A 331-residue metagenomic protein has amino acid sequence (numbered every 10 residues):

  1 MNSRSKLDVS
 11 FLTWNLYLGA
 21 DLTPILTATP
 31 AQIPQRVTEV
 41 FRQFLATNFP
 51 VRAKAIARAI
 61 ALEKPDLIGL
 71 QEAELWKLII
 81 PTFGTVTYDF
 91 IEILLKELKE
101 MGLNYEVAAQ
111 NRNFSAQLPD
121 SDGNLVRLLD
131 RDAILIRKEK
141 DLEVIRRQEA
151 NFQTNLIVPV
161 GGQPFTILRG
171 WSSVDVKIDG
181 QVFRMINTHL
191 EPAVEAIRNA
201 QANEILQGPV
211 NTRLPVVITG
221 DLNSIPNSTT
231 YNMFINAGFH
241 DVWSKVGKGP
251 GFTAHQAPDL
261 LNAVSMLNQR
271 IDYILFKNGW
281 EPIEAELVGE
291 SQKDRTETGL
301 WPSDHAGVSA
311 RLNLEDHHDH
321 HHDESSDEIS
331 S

Functional and structural regions predicted by a protein language model:
M1-D120, V126, N203, E315-D316: N-terminal, active-site-proximal structural segment of metallo-dependent hydrolase catalytic domains
R4-K6, A61-L62, K99-M101, L125-L129 (+6 more regions): Extracellular/periplasmic catalytic domains that process cell-envelope and extracellular macromolecules
S10-L16, I56-T82, V174-V176, Q181-T188 (+4 more regions): Active-site beta-strand/loop signature of hydrolases that rely on acidic residues for catalysis
G19-T23, G69, W76-I80, S115-P119 (+6 more regions): Short catalytic/ligand-binding loop motif for oxyanion handling, primarily in non-cytosolic enzymes, centered on
E39-A46, F152-Q163, T188-V194: Surface-exposed cleft-lining segments at the edges of enzyme active sites
F44-A55, V86-I93, R127, P164-R169 (+5 more regions): Soluble or luminal CAZymes and related metallo-dependent hydrolases
L98, V107-F183: A well-ordered secondary-structure block
L142-R146, A196-N199, Q207-V217, N223-S331: Metal-dependent phosphoester-hydrolase catalytic domains
